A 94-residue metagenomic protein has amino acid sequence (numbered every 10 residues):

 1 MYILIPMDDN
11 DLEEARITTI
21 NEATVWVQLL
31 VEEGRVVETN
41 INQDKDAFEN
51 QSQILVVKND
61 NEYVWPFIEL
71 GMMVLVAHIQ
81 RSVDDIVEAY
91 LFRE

Functional and structural regions predicted by a protein language model:
M1-D46, N50-Q51, I79-E94: Non-catalytic interface/targeting segments
F48-Q80: Mid-chain, well-packed structural core segment of small domains
